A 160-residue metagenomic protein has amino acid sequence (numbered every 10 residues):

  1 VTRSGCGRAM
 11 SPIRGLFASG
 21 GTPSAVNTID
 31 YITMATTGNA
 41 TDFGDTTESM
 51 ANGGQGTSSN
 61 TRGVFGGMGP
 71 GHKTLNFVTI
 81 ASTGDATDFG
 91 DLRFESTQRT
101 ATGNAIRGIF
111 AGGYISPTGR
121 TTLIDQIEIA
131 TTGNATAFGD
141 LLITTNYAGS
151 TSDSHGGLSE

Functional and structural regions predicted by a protein language model:
V1-E160: Polar, enzyme-active/binding microenvironments
